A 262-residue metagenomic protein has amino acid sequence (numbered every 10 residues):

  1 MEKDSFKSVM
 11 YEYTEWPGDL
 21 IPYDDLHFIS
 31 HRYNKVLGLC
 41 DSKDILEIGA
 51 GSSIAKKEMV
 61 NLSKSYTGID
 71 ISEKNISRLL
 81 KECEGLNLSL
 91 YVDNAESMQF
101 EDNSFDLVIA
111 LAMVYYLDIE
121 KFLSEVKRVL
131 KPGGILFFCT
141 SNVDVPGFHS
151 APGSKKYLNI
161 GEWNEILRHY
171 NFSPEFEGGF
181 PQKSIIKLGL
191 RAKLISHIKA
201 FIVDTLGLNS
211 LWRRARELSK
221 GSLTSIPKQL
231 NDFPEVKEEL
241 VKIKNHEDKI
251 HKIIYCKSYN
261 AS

Functional and structural regions predicted by a protein language model:
M1-C40, E58: Conserved class I S-adenosyl-L-methionine
K43-G51: Conserved class I S-adenosyl-L-methionine
S52-S97: Class I SAM-dependent methyltransferase SAM/SAH-binding core
I109: A conserved beta-strand element that flanks and buttresses the S-adenosyl-L-methionine
K121-I135: A short glycine-rich, Lys/Arg-flanked "PGG" loop and its adjoining helix->strand segment in the class I
F137, S184-S262: A C-terminal cap/extension of S-adenosyl-L-methionine-dependent methyltransferases that defines the acceptor-substrate
G147-E165: Acceptor-substrate binding/catalytic loop of class I
F172-K183: Conserved S-adenosyl-L-methionine
